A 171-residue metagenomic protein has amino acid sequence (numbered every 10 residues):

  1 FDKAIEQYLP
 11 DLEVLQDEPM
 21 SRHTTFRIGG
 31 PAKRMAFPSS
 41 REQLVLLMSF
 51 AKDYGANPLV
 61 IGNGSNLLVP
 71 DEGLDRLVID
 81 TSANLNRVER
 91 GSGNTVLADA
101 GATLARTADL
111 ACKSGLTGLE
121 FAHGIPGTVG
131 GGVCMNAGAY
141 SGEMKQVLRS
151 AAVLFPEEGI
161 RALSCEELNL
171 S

Functional and structural regions predicted by a protein language model:
F1-V129: Anion-binding (especially nucleotide phosphate/pyrophosphate-binding) glycine-rich loop and adjoining beta-alpha core
E120-A122, V129-S171: FAD-binding subdomain of flavoenzyme oxidoreductases
